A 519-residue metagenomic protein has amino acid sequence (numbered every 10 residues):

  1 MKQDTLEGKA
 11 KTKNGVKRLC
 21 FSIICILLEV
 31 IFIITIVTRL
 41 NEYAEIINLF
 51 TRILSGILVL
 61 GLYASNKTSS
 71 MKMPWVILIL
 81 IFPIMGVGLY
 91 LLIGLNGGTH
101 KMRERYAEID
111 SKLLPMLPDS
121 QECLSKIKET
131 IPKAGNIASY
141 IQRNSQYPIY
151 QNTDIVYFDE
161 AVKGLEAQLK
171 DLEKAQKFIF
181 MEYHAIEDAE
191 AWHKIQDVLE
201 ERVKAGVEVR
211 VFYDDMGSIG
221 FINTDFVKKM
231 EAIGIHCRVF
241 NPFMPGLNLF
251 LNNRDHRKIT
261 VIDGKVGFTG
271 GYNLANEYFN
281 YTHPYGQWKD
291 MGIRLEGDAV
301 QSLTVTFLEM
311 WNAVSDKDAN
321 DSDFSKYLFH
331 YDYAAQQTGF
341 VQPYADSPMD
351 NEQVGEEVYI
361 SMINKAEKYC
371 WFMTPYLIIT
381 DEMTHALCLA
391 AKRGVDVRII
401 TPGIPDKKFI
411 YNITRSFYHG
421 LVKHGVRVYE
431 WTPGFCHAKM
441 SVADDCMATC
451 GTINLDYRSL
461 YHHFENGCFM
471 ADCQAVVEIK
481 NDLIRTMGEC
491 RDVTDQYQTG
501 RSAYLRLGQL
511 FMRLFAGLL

Functional and structural regions predicted by a protein language model:
M1-E357, S361, K365, P405 (+7 more regions): N-terminal localization/anchoring segments of enzymes in phospholipid and broader phosphate metabolism
H184, P375-Y376, I410: Glycine- and other small-residue-rich loops at beta-strand/loop junctions that grip anionic moieties
M373-T374, T401, W431, C450-G451: Thr-Gly-centered strand-to-loop micro-motif
Y376-V397, P402, K407: Helical hairpin unit composed of two closely spaced alpha helices linked by a short loop
H385, Y411-R415: Short glycine/threonine-rich loop-to-helix capping motif typified by GTGT followed within a few residues by an Asp-Pro
R427: Surface segments flanking catalytic/ligand-binding clefts of nucleic-acid enzymes
K439: Catalytic-core elements of nucleic-acid end-processing and repair enzymes
